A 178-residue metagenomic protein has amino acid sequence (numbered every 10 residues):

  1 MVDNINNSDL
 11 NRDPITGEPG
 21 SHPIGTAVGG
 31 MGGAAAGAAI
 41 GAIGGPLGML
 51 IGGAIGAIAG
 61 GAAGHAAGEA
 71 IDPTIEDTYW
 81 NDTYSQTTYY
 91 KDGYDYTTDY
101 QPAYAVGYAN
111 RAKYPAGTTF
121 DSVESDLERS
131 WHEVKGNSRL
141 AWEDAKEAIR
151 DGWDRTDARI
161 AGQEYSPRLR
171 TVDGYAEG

Functional and structural regions predicted by a protein language model:
M1-G178: Intrinsically disordered, low-complexity, hydrophilic segments
